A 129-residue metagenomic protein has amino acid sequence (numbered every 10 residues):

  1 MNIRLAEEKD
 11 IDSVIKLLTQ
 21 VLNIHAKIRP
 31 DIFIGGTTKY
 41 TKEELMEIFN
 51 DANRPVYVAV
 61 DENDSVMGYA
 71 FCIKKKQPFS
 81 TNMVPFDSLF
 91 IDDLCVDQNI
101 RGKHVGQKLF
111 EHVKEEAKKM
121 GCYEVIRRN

Functional and structural regions predicted by a protein language model:
M1, D64-Y69, L89: Glycine-rich phosphate/pyrophosphate-binding loop shared by adenosine-nucleotide-utilizing enzymes
N2-K16: A short beta-loop-alpha structural element at the N-terminal edge of CoA-dependent acyl/N-acetyltransferase catalytic
N23-L45: Conserved GNAT-fold acetyl-CoA-binding loop/helix
E43-V58: A short helix-loop-beta-strand connector motif used in the catalytic cores of GNAT acetyltransferases and, in some
V58, S65-K74, C95: Conserved beta-strand in the GNAT
F71, K76-L89: Conserved acyl-donor/pantetheine-binding loop and adjacent beta-alpha core of acyl/acetyltransferases and related
V96, G102-E115: Conserved acetyl-CoA-binding loop-helix of GNAT-fold acetyltransferases
A117-N129: Conserved GNAT acetyl-CoA-binding A-motif
